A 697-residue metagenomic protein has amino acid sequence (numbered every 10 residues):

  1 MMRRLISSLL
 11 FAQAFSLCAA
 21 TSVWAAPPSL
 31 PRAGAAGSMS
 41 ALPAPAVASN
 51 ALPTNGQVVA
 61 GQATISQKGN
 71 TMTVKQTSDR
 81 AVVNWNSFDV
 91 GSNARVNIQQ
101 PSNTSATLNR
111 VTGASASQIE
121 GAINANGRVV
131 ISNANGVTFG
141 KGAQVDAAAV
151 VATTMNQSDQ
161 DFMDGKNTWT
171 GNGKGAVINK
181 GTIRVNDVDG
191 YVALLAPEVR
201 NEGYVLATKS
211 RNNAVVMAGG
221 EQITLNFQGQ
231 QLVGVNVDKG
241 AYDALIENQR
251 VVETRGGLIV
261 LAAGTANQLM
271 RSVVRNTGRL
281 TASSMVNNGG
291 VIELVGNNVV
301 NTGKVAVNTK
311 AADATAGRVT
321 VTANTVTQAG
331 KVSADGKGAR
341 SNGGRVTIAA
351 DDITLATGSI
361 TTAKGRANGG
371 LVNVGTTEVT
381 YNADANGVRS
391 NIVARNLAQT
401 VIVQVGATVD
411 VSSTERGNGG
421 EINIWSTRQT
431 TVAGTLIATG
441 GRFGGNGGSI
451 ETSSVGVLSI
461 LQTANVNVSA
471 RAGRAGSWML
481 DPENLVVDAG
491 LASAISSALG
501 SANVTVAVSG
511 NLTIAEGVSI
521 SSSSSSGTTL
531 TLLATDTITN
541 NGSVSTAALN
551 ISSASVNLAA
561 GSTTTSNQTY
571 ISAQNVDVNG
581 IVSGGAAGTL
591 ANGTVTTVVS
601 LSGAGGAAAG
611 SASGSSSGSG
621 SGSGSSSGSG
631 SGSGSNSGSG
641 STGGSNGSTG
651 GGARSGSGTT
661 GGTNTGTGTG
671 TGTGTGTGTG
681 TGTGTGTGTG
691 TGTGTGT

Functional and structural regions predicted by a protein language model:
M2-T697: Extracellular and secretory-pathway beta-repeat/beta-biased strand scaffolds
